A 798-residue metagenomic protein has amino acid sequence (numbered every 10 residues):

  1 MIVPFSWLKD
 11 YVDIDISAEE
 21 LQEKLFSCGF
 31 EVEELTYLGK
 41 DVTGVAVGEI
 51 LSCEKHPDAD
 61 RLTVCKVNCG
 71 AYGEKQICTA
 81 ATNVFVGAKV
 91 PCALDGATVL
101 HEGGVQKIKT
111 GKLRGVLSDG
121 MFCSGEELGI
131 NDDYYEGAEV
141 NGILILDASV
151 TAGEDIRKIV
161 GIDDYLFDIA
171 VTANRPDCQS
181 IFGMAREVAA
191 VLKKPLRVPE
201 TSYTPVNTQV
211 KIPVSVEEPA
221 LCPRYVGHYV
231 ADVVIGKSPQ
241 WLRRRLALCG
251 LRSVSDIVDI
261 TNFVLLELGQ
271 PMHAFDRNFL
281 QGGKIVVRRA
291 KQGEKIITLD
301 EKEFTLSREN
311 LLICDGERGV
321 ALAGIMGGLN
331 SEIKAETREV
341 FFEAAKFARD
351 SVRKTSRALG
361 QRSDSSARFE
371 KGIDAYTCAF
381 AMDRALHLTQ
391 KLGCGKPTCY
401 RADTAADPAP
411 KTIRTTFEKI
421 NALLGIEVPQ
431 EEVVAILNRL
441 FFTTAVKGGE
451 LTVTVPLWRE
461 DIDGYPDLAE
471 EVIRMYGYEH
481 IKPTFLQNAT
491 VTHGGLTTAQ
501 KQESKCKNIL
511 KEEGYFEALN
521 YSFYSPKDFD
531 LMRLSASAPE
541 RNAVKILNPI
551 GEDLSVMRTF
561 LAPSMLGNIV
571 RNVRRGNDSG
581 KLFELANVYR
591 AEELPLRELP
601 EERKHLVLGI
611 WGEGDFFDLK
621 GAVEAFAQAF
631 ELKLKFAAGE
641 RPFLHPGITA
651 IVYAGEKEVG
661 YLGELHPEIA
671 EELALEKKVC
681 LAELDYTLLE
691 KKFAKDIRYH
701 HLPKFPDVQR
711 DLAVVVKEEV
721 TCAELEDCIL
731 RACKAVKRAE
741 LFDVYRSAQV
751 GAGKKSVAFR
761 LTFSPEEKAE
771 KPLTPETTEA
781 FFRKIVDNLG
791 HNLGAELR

Functional and structural regions predicted by a protein language model:
M1-P205, F341, G360, D364 (+4 more regions): Phosphate-backbone binding interfaces of nucleic-acid-interacting proteins
I2, E20-E23, R439-A445, E592-P595 (+3 more regions): A carboxyl-terminal module marker
I2-L8, D163-T172, P223-A231, D364-K371 (+8 more regions): Short, hydrophobic beta-strand segments
F5, E23, T63, L192 (+1 more regions): Glycine/proline-enriched, intrinsically flexible loops and inter-domain linkers
V47-I77, A152, L248, T261-N330: Conserved mixed alpha/beta core segments that line enzyme active sites in large multi-domain catalysts
L117-D133, E139-L144, R157, L312-T412 (+3 more regions): Mobile "lid/hinge" segments at catalytic clefts and subdomain interfaces of large enzymes
V188-E217, G393-I420, E427: Terminal amphipathic helices with adjacent charged low-complexity linkers/tails
I413-D578, R710, T762-A769, L773-R798: Extended, well-folded interaction surfaces typified by the phenylalanyl-tRNA synthetase beta subunit core
